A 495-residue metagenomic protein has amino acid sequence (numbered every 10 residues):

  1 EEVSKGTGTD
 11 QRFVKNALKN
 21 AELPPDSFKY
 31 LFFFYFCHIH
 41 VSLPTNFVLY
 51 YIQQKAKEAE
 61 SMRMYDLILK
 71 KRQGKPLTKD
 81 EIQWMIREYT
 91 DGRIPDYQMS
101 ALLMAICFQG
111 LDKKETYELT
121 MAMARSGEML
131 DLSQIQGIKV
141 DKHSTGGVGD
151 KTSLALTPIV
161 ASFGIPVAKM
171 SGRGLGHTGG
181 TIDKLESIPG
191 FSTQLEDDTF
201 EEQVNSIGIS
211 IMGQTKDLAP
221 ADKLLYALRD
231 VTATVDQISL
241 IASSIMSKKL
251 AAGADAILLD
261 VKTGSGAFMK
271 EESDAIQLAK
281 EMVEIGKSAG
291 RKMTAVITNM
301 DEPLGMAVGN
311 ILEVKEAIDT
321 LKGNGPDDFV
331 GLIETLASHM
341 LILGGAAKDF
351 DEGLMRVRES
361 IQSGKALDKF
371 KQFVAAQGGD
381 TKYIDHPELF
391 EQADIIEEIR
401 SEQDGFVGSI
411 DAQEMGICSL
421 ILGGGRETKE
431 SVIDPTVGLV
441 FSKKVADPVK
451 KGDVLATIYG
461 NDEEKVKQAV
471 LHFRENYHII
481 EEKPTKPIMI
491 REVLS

Functional and structural regions predicted by a protein language model:
V3-S4: Short alpha-helical "recognition helix" segments of helix-turn-helix
S27-L43, V48-L49: Hydrophobic alpha-helical signal peptides and transmembrane signal-/tail-anchor segments that drive secretory-pathway
M62-G149, T320-L321, K369-A376, D380 (+2 more regions): Acidic, glycine/proline-rich low-complexity segments that act as flexible tails and inter-domain linkers
D66, P76-T78, M129-L130, K139 (+4 more regions): Well-ordered secondary-structure scaffolds
F108-Q109, L154-A168, K248-G253, S288-A289 (+1 more regions): Alpha-helix C-terminal capping segments
I138-A161, I165-H177: Glycine/serine-rich anion-binding loops at beta->alpha junctions that coordinate negatively charged ligand groups
K184-S210, K280-G286: A glycine-rich helix N-cap at a beta->alpha junction
N205-A254: Phosphate/diphosphate-binding glycine-rich loops and adjacent basic-rich segments that engage nucleotide
